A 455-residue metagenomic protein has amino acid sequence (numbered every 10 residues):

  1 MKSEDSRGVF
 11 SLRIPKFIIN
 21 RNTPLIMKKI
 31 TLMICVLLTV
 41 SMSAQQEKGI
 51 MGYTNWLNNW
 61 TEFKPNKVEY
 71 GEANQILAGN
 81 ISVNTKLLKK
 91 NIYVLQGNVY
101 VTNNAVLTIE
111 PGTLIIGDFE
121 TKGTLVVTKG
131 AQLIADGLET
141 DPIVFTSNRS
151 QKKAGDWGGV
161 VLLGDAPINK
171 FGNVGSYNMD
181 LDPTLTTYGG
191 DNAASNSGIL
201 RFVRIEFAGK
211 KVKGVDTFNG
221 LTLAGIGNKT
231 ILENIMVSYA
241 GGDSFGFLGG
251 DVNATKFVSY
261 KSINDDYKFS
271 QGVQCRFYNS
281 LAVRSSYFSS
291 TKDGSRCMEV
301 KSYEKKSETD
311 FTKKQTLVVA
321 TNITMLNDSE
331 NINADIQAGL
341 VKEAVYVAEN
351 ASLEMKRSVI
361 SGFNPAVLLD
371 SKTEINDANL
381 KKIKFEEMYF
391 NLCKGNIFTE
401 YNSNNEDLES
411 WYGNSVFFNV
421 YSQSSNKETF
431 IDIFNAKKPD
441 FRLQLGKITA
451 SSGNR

Functional and structural regions predicted by a protein language model:
M1-G49: Bacterial Sec-dependent N-terminal signal peptides
Q45-N91, L95-T102, V106, T121-K122 (+5 more regions): Extracellular beta-rich repeat passengers
L114-I115: General structural concept
I134-P142: Short helix C-cap/helix-to-loop transition motifs enriched in small/turn-promoting residues
